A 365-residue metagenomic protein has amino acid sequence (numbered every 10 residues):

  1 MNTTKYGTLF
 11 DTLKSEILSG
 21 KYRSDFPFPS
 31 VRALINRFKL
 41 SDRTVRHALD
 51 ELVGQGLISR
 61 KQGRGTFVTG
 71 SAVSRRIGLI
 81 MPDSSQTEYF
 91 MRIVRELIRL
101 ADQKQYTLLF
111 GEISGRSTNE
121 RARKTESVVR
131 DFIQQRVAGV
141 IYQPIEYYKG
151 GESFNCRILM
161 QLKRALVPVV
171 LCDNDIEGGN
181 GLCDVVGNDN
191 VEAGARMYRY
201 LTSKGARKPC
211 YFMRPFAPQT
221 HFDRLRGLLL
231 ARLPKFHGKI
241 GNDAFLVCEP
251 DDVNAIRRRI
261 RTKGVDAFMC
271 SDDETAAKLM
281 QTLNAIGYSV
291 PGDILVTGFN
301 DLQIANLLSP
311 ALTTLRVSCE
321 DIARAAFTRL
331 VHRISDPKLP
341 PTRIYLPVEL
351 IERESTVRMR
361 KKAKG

Functional and structural regions predicted by a protein language model:
M1-D11: Basic, helix-initiating cap at the start of DNA-binding domains
D11-S15, S19, R23, A33 (+4 more regions): Alpha-helical recognition/docking segments in bacterial nutrient-uptake and carbohydrate-utilization systems
T12, E16, L182-C183, A255-G365: Flexible loop/turn connectors
S24-D25, K208, I240-D243, S289-L295: Short acidic capping loops at alpha-helix termini that bridge into adjacent secondary structure
F26-R60: N-terminal helix-turn-helix
P29-S30, R64-G70: Minor-groove-contacting beta-hairpin "wing" of winged helix-turn-helix DNA-binding domains
P82-R92, G111-R123, E146-G150, N174 (+6 more regions): Hinge/beta->alpha junction and helix N-cap segments in small-molecule ligand-binding domains
